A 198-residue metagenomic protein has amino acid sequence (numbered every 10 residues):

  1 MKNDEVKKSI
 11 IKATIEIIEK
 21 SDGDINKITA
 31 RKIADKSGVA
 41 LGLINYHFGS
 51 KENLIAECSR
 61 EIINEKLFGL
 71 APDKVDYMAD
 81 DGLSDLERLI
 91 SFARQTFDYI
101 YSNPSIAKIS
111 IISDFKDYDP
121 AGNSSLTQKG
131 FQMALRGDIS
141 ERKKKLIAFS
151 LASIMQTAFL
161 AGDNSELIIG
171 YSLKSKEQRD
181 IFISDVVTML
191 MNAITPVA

Functional and structural regions predicted by a protein language model:
V6-I15, I33, C58-I62, K66: Generic hydrophobic, amphipathic alpha-helix propensity
S9, K20-N53, E57: Helix-turn-helix
S9, N53, S91, I109 (+1 more regions): Amphipathic alpha-helical interaction segments
C58-R88, S125, Q132: Amphipathic alpha-helical linker/stalk segments
L67-P72, K108-L146, D180-S184: Amphipathic alpha-helical packing segments from all-alpha helical-bundle domains
A71-I106, E141-A148: Hydrophobic alpha-helical connector segments
R94-A121, G162-L167: Amphipathic alpha-helical segments used for helix-helix packing
F131-E141, I154-A198: C-terminal peripheral helix-coil segments that are non-catalytic and often amphipathic
